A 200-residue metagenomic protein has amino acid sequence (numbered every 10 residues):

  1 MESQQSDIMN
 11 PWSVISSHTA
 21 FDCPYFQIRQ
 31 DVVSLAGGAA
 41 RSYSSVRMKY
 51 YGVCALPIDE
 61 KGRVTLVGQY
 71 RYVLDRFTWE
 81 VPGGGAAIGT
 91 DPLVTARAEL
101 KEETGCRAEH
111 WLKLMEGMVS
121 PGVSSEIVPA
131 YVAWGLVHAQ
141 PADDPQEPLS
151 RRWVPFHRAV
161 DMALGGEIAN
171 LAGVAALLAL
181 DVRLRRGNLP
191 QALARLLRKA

Functional and structural regions predicted by a protein language model:
M1-I8: Short, basic, low-complexity termini and linkers enriched in Ser/Thr/Gly/Pro that act as targeting/leader peptides
S16-C54, E60: Acidic, metal-coordinating catalytic segment for phosphate/diphosphate chemistry, firing primarily on the Nudix
Q27-D31, F77, I127-Y131: Short beta-strand micro-motifs in enzyme catalytic cores
S42, G52-C54, D59, G84-A172 (+1 more regions): Unchanged
V46-R47, R71, A175: A generic structural motif
Y50-G83: A glycine-rich, hydrophobic loop/mini-helix early in the fold
A176-L193: Charged phosphate-binding loop/patch that engages nucleotide di/tri-phosphates or the phosphate backbone of nucleic
